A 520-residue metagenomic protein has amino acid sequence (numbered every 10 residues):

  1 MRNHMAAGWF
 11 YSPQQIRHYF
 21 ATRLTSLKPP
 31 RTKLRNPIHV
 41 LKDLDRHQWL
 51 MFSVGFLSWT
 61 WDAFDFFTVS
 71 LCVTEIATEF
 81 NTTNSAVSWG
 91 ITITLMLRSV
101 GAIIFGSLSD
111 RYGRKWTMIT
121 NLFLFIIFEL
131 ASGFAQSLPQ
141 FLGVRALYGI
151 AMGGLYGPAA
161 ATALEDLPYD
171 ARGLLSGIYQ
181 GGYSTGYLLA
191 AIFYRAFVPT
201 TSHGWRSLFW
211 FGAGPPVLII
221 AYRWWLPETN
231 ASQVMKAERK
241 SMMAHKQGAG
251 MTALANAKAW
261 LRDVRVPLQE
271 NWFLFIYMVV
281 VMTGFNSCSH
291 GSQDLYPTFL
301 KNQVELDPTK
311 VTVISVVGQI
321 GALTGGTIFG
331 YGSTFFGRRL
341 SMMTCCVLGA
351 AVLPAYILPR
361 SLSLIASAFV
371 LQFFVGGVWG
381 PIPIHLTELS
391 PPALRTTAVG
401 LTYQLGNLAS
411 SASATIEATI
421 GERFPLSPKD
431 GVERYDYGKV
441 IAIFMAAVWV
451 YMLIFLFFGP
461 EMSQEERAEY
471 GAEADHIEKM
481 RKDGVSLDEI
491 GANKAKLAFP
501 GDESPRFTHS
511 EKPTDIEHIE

Functional and structural regions predicted by a protein language model:
M1-T74, T78: Cytosolic juxtamembrane N-terminal segment immediately preceding the first transmembrane helix of multi-pass
V69-S70, Q269-G326, S410-A414: Extracytoplasmic gate region of multi-pass secondary transporters
S70-V100, T309-K310: Extracellular/periplasmic helix-loop-helix junction of adjacent transmembrane segments in MFS-like secondary
V100-P139, S333-R339: Conserved MFS/SLC helix-loop-helix module at the cytosolic interface between two early adjacent transmembrane helices
F123-Q136, R195, V347-R360: C-terminal ends and interior cores of transmembrane alpha-helices in multi-pass membrane transporters/permeases
A171-L174, V198-L268, A398, W449-R481: Central mid-sequence intracellular linker of multi-pass
A171-P199, G214-P216, G400-A414: Glycine-rich segments within core transmembrane alpha-helices of 12-TM secondary carriers
S333-H385: C-terminal transmembrane helical hairpin of 12-TM major facilitator-type secondary transporters
